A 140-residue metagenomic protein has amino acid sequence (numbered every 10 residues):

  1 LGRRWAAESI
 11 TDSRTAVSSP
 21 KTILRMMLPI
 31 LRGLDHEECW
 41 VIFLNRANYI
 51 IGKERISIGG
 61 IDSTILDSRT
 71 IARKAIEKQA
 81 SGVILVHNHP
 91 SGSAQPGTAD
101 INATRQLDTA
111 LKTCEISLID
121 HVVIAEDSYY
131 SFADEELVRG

Functional and structural regions predicted by a protein language model:
L1-V17, K21: Alpha-helical interaction/regulatory segments in DNA maintenance proteins
P20, R25, A47, S57-G140: Active-site-proximal loop/helix of nucleotide/amide-processing enzymes and allied scaffolds
M27-I30: Basic- and aromatic-lined ligand-binding clefts that recognize polyanionic substrates
R32-D35: Short loop/turn motifs at secondary-structure junctions and domain boundaries
E38-W40, I119: Short loop/turn microsegments at loop-to-beta-strand junctions
I42-N45: Short hydrophobic alpha-helical segments used for membrane anchoring or interfacial signaling
